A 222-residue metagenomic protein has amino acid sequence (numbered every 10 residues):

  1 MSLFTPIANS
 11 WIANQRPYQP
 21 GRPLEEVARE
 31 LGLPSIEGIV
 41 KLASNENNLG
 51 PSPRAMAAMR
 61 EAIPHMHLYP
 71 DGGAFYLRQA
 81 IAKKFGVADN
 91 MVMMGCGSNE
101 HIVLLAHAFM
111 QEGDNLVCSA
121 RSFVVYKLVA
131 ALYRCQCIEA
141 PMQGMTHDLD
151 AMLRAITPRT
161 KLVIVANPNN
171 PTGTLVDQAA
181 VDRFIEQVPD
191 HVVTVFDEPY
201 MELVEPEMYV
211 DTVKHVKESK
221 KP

Functional and structural regions predicted by a protein language model:
S2-G97, L104: N-terminal small-domain helix-loop-helix segment of the aminotransferase-like
G38, A88-V92, E112-N115, R159 (+3 more regions): Short acidic capping loops at alpha-helix termini that bridge into adjacent secondary structure
K41-A43, E139-A140, L162-P168, T194-E198: Short beta-strands and strand-loop turn motifs
N45-N48, S98-N99, F123, N167-P171 (+1 more regions): Short glycine-rich anion-binding loops that position phosphate/pyrophosphate groups of nucleotides and phosphorylated
G50-S52, I102-V103, Y126-K127, T172-G173 (+1 more regions): Glycine/Thr-rich phosphate-binding loops of Rossmann-like dinucleotide-binding domains
I81, Y126-A130, V188: Short hydrophobic alpha-helical segments of the AMP-binding
A108-V165: PLP-dependent aminotransferase-like
L149-R159, P171-T194, E198-P222: Active-site pre-lysine segment of PLP-dependent enzymes
